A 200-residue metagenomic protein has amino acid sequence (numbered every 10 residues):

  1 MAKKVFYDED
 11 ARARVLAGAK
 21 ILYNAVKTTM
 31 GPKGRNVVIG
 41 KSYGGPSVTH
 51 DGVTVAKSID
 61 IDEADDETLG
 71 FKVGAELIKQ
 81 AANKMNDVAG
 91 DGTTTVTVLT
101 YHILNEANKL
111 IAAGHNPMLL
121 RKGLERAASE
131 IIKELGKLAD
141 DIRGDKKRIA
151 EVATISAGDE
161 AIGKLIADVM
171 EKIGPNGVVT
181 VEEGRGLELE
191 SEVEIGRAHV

Functional and structural regions predicted by a protein language model:
M1-E194: N-terminal glycine-/lysine-enriched basic segments
A198-V200: Conserved small/polar residues in nucleotide/adenosyl-binding loops
